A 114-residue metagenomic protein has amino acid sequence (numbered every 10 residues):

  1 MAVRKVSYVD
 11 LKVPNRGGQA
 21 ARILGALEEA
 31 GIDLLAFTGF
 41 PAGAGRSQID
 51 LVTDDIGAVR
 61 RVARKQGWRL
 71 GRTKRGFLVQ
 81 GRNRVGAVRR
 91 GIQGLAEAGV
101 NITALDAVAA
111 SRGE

Functional and structural regions predicted by a protein language model:
M1-V85, R89-E114: Structural preference for solvent-exposed beta-strand-turn elements and adjacent flexible terminal/loop segments within
